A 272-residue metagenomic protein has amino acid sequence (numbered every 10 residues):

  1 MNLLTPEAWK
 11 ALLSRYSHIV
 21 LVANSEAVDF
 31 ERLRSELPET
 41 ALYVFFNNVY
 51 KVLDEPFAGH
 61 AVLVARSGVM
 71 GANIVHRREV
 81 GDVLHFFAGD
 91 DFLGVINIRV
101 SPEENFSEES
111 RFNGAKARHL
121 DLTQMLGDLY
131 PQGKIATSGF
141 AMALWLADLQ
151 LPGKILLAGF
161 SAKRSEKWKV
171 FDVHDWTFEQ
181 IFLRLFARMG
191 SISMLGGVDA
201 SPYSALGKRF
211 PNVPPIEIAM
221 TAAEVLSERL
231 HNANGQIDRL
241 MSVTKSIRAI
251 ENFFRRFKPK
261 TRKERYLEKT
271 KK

Functional and structural regions predicted by a protein language model:
M1-K272: Metal-ion/cofactor- or nucleotide/acyl-coenzyme-handling active-site neighborhoods
